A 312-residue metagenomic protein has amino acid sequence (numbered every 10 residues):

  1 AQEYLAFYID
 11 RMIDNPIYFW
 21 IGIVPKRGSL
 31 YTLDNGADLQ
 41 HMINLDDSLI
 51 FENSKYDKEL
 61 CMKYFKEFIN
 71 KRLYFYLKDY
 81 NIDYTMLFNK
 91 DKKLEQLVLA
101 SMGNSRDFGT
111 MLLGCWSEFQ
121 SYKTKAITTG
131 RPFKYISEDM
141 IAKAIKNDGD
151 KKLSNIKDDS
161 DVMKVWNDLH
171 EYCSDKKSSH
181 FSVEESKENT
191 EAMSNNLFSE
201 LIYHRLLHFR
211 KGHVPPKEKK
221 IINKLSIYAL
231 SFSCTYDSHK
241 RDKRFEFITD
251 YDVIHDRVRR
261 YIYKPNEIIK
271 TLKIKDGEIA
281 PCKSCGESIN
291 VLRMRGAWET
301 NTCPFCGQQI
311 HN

Functional and structural regions predicted by a protein language model:
Q2-I13, K66, V98, G109-L112 (+2 more regions): Short, well-ordered alpha-helical packing segments
Q2-K90: The catalytic "switch" region of P-loop NTPases
Q2-Y4, L87-K93, S182-V183, E188-T190: Short linear interaction motifs
E3-D14, I23-G28, M111-Q120, E218-K219 (+2 more regions): Amphipathic alpha-helical scaffolding segments
I13-Y18, D38, K92-E95, S101-S105 (+1 more regions): Short, well-ordered loop/turn elements at secondary-structure boundaries
Y18-I23, D107-M111, F209-R210: A structural signal for short, well-ordered beta-strand segments and their strand-loop junctions that often border
Y56-G130: Conserved AAA+ ATPase small/helical "lid" subdomain
A100-G103, D107, S117, I127-N312: C-terminal leucine-rich, beta-strand-based interaction scaffolds used for sensing/assembly
